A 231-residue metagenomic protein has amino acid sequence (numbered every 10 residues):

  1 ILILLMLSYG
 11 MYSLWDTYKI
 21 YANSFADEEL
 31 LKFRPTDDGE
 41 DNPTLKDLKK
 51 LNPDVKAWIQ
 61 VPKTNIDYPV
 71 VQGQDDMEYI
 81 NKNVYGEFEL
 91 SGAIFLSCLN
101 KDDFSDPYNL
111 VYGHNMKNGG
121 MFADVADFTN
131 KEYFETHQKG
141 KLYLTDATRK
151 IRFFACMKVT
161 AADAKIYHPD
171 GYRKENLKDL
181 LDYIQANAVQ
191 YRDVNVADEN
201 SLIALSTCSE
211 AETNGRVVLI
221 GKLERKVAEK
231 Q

Functional and structural regions predicted by a protein language model:
I1-I3: N-terminal Sec-pathway targeting helices
L7-Q231: Solvent-exposed, non-transmembrane regions of membrane-associated and secreted proteins
